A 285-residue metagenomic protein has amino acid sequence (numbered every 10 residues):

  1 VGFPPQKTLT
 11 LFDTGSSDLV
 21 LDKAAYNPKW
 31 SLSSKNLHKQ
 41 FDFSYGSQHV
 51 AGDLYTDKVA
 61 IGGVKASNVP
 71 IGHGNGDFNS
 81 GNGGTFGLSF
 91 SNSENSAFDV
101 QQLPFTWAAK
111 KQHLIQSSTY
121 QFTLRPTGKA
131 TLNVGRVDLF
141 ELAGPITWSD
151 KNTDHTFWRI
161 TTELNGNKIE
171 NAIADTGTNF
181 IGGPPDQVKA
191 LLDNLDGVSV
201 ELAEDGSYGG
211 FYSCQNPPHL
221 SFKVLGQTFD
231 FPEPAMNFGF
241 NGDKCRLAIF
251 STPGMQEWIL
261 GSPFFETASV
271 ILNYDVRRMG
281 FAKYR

Functional and structural regions predicted by a protein language model:
V1-K7, H38-D53, N79-S80, R136-K168 (+2 more regions): Pepsin-like aspartyl protease folds
V1-N75, N194, P217-S221: Signature of the N-terminal lobe/flap region of pepsin-like aspartyl proteases
V1-Q6, A60-S67, Q116, E163-K168 (+2 more regions): Short strand-coil-strand connectors
G2-F3, T8-D13, L19-L21, A172-T176 (+3 more regions): Short hydrophobic beta-strand that contains or immediately precedes a catalytic carboxylate
D13, V59, G87, V134 (+4 more regions): A residue-level signal for conserved active-site and pocket-lining positions in enzyme catalytic cores
T14-G15, G166-N194: Active-site beta-strand/loop microenvironment that shapes enzyme catalytic pockets
S67-N167, K244-S251: Aspartyl protease catalytic domain
G76, H219-R285: Aspartic protease catalytic domain
